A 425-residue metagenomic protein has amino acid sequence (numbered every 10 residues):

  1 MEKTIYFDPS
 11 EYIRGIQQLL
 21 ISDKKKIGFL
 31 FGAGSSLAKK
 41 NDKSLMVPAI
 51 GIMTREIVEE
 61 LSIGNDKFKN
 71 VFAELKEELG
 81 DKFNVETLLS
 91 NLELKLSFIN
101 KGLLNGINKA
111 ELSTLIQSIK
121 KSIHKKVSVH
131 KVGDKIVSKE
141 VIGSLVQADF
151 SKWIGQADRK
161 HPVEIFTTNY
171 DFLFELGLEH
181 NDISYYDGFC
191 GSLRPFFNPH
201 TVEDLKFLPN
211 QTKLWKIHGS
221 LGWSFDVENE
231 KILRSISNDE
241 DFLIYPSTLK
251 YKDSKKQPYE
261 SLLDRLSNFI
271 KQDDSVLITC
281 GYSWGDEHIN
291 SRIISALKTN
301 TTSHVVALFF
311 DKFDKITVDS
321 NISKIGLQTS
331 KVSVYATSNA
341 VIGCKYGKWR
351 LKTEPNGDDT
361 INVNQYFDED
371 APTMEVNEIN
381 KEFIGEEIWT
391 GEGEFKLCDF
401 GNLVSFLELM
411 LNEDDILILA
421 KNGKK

Functional and structural regions predicted by a protein language model:
M1-F31, S35-A38, D204, R265-K425: SIR2/sirtuin-family catalytic core signature
M1-L176: Gly/serine-rich nucleotide phosphate-binding loop at the start of the catalytic core of nucleotide/ADP-ribose-handling
S22-K26, R159-P162, T168, F207-T212 (+3 more regions): Short, well-ordered loop/turn elements at secondary-structure boundaries
K26-G32, E164-N169, Y186-F189, L214-H218 (+2 more regions): A structural signal for short, well-ordered beta-strand segments and their strand-loop junctions that often border
A38-K40, F174-L176, S184, W223-V227 (+2 more regions): Short helix/loop capping segments that flank catalytic or ligand/cofactor-binding pockets
D42-T54, E179-Y185, I293-S295, N321-G326: Short secondary-structure boundary/capping segments
E56-L75, Y186-T212, H304-V306, D311-V318: Charge-dense polyanion-binding interfaces
T114-S144, N181-R265: Active-site gating loop/helix substructures
